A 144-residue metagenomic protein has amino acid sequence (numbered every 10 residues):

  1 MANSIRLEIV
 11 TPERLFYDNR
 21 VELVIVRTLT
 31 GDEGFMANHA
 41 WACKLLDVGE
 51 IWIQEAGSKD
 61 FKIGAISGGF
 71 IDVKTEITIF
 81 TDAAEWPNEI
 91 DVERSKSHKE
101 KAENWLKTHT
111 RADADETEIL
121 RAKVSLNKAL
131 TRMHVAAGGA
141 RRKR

Functional and structural regions predicted by a protein language model:
R6-E8, P12-S97, K101-E103: Compact, glycine-rich, soluble single-domain proteins
E85-R144: Acidic/glycine-rich phosphate/pyrophosphate-binding loops and surrounding catalytic core that coordinate Mg2+
